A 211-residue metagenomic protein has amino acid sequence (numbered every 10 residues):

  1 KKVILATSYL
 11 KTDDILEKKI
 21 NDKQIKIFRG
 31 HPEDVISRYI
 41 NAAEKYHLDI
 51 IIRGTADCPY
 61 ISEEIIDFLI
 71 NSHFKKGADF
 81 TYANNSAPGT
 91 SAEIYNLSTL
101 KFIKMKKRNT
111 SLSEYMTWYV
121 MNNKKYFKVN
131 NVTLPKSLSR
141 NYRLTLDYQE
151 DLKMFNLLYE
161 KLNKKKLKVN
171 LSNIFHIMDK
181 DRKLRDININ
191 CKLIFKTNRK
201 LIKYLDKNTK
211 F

Functional and structural regions predicted by a protein language model:
K1-H47: Conserved N-terminal catalytic core of the sugar/cofactor nucleotidyltransferase
N41, Y46, C58-A87: Conserved donor-nucleotide/metal-binding helix-loop-beta segment in metal-dependent transferases, i.e., the alpha-helix
K45, F68-D79, N96-L112, N122: Basic phosphate/pyrophosphate-binding loop/patch that engages nucleotide-derived ligands
I51-I52: Short aromatic/hydrophobic "clamp" motif used to bind/position activated sugar donors
F80-A92, S137-R140: A recurrent flexible, glycine/aromatic-enriched loop bordering the glycosyltransferase active site that acts as
T90-Y95, R143-D147: Short glycine- and hydrophobic/aromatic-rich loop-to-beta-strand nucleating segment in the catalytic cores
W118-F211: Conserved alpha/beta core of the MobA/IspD/sugar-nucleotide pyrophosphorylase nucleotidyltransferase superfamily
